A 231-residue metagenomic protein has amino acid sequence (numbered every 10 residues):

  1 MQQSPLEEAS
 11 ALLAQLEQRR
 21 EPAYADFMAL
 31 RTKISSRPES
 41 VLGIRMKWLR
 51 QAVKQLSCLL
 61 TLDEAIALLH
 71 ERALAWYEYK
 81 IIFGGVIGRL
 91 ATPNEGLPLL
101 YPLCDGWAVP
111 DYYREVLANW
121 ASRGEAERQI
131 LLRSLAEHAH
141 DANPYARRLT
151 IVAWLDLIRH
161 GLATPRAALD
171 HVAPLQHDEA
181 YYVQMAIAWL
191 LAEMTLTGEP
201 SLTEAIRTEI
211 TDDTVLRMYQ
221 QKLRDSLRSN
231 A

Functional and structural regions predicted by a protein language model:
M1-A231: Alpha-helical scaffold domains
